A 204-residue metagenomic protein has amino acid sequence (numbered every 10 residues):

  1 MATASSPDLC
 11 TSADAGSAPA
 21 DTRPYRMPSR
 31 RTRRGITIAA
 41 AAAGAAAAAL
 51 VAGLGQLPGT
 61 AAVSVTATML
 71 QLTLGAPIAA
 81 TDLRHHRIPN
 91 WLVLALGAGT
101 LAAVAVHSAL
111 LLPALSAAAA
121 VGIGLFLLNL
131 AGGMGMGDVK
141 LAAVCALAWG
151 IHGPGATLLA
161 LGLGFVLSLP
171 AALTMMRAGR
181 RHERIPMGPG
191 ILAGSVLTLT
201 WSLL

Functional and structural regions predicted by a protein language model:
M1-L204: A membrane-topology feature that recognizes alpha-helical transmembrane segments and their immediate juxtamembrane
